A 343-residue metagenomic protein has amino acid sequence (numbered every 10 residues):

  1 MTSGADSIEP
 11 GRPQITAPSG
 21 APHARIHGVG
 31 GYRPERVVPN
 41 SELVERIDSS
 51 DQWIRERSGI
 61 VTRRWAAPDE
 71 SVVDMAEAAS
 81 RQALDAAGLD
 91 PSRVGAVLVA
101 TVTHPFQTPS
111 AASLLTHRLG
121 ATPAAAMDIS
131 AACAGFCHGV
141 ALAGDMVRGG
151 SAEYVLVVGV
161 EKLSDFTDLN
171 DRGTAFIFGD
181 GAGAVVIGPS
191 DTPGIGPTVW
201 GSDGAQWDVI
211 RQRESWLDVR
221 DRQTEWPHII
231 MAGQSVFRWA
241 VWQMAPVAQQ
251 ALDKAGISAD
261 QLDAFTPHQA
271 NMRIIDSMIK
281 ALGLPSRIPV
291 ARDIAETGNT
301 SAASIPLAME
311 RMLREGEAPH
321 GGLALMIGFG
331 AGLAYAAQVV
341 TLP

Functional and structural regions predicted by a protein language model:
T2-P68, D171-R238, W242, P246 (+2 more regions): Condensing-enzyme catalytic core mediating Claisen C-C bond formation in acyl metabolism
S3, V73, E77-S80, L84 (+7 more regions): Claisen-condensing/thiolase-fold acyl-transfer catalytic domains that form or cleave C-C bonds in fatty acid
H27-G30, A100, S130, Y154-E161 (+2 more regions): Short beta-strand segments
V37-V38, T108-S110, T167-D171, Y335-V339: Short acidic, glycine/serine/threonine-rich loops at helix termini
I47-E56, F106-G120, L156-L163, W216-R222 (+1 more regions): Acidic-glycine-rich active-site phosphate/pyrophosphate-binding loop
A86, D90-T122: Anion-binding (especially nucleotide phosphate/pyrophosphate-binding) glycine-rich loop and adjoining beta-alpha core
S92-A100, A259-H268: Short glycine-rich phosphate-binding loop at a beta-alpha junction
R148-A182: Flexible, glycine-rich active-site loops centered on histidine and acidic residues that chelate a metal or position
